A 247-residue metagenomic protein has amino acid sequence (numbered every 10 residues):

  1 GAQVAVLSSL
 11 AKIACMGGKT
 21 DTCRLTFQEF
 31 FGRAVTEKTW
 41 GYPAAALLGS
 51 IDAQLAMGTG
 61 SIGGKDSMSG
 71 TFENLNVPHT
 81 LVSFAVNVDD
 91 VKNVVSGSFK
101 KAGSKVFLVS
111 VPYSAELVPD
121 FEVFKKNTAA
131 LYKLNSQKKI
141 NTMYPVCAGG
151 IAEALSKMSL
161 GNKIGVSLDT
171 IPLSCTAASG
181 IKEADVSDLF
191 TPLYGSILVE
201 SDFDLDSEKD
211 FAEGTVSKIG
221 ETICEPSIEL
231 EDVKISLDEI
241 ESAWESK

Functional and structural regions predicted by a protein language model:
G1-E122, L189: Glycine-rich phosphate/pyrophosphate-binding loop regions near the starts of catalytic domains
A2-V6, N127-I140: Short, hydrophobic/aliphatic alpha-helical segments
L7, L48, T128-A129, E153: Residue-level marker for well-ordered alpha-helical positions
L25-G32, F107-S114, Y132-K139, K163-I164 (+2 more regions): Short acidic (Asp/Glu) and glycine-rich catalytic loops that position anionic groups and cofactors
T39, P43-A53, M57-I62, D66-L81 (+1 more regions): Glycine-/charge-enriched secondary-structure boundary and capping motifs
D90-A102, K126-L134, D169, G180-S187: Glycine-/acidic-rich phosphate or pyrophosphate-binding loops and their flanking alpha/beta elements
F107-L131, L237-K247: Segments adjacent to and within acyl-thioester-processing domains across lipid and secondary-metabolism enzymes
